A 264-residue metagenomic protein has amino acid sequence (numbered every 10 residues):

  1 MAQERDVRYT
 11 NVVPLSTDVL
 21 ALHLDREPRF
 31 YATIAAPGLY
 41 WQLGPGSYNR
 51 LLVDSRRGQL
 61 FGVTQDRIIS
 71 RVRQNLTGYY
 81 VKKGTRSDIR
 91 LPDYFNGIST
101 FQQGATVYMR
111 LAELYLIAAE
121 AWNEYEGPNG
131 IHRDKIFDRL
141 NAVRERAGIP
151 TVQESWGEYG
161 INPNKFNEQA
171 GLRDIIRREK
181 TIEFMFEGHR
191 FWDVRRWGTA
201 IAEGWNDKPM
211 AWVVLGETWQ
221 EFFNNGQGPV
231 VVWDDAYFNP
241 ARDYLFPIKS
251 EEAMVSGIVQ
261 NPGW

Functional and structural regions predicted by a protein language model:
M1-W264: Acidic/polar-rich alpha-helix caps and helix-coil junctions
